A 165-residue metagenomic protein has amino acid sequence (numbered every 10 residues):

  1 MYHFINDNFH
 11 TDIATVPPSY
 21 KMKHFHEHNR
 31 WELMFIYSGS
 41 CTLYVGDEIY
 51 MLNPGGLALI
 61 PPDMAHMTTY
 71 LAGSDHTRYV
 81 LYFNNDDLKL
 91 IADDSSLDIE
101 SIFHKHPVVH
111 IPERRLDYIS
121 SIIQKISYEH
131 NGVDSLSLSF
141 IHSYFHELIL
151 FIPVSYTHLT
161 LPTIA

Functional and structural regions predicted by a protein language model:
M1-A14, M67-N131, I149-T157: A hydrophobic/aromatic-rich effector-binding and dimerization subdomain of bacterial HTH-type transcriptional regulators
M1-L57, M64, A72, D93-E100 (+1 more regions): Generic protein-terminus/edge-of-domain signal
E27-R30, E113-L116, H142: Short, solvent-exposed loop/helix junctions and linker helices that flank or host conserved functional motifs
I60-P61, F83: A conserved hydrophobic position in a structured secondary element of the catalytic/binding core that shapes
H130-H146: All-alpha amphipathic helical-bundle segments outside canonical DNA-binding/catalytic cores that form hydrophobic
T157-T163: Conserved small/polar residues in nucleotide/adenosyl-binding loops
